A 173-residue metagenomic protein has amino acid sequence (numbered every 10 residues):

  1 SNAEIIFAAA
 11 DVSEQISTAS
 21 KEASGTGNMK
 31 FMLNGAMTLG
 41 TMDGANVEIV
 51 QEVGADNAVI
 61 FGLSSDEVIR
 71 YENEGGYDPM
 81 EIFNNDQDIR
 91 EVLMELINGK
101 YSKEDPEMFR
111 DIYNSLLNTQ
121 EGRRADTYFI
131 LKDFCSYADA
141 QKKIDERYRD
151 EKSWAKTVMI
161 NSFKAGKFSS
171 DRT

Functional and structural regions predicted by a protein language model:
S1-E4: Catalytic cores of eukaryotic secretory-pathway lumenal/extracellular enzymes that build and remodel glycoconjugates
A8-A9, I16-K167: Catalytic binding pocket for nucleotide-activated donors in carbohydrate/polymer assembly enzymes
R172-T173: C-terminal alpha-helical cap of glycosyltransferases
